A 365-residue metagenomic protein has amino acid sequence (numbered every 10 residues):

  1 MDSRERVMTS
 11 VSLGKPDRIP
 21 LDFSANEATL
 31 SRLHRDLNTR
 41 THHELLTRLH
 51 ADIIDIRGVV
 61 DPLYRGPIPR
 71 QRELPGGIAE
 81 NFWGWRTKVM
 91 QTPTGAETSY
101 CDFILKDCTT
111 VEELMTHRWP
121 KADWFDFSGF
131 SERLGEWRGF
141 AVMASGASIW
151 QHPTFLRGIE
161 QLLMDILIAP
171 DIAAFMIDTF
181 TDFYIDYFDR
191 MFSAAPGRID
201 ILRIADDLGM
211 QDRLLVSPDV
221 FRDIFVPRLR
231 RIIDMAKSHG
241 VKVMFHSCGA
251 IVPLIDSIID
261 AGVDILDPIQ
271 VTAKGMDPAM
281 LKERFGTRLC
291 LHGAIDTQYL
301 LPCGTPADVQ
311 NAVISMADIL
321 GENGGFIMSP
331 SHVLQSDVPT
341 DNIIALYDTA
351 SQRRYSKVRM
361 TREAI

Functional and structural regions predicted by a protein language model:
M1-R40, E80, V89, M115-I365: Active-site loop segments of alpha/beta catalytic cores
K15, T47-I54, P75, E136-R138: Short, solvent-exposed loop/edge-beta patches enriched in aromatic
L21, R48-D55, P69, E80 (+1 more regions): Secondary-structure transition motif
L30, H34-P67: Segments that shape or occlude catalytic/ligand-binding pockets
R48-P62, D102-H117, I149-E160: An N-terminal domain-start capping segment
R65-R118, E136, F140: A contiguous, low-structure linker/loop signature
